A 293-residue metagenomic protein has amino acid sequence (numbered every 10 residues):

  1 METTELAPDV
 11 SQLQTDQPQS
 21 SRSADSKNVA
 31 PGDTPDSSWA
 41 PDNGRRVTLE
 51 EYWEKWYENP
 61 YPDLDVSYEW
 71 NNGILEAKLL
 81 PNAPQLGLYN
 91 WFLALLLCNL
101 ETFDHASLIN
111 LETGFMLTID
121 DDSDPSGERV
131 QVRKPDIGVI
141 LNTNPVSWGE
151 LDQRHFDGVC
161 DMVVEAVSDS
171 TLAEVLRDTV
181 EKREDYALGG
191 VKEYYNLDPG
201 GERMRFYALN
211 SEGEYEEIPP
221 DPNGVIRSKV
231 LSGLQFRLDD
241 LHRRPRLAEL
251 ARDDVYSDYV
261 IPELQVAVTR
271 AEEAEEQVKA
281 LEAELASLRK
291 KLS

Functional and structural regions predicted by a protein language model:
M1-S293: Gly/Pro/Ser/Thr-rich low-complexity, intrinsically disordered segments predominantly at protein N-termini
